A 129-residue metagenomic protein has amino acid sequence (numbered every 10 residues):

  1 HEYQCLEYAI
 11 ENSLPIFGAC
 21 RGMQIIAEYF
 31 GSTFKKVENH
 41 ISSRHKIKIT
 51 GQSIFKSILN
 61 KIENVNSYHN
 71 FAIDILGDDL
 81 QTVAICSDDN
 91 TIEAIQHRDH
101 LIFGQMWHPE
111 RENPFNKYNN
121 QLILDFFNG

Functional and structural regions predicted by a protein language model:
H1, S87, Y118-L122: Soluble or luminal CAZymes and related metallo-dependent hydrolases
H1-I54: Cysteine-nucleophile active-site neighborhood
C20, H69, H108: Active-site glycine-centered loops adjacent to acidic/histidine catalytic or metal-binding residues that shape
I41-S43, T91, L101: A generic structural signal for well-ordered coil/turn residues at beta-strand boundaries that shape enzyme active-site
S53, S57-D99: Catalytic beta-strand/loop cores that center a nucleophilic Ser/Cys/Thr and support acyl-enzyme chemistry
F103-W107: Active-site-proximal beta-strand elements of phosphoester/diester hydrolases
P109-G129: Acyltransferase
